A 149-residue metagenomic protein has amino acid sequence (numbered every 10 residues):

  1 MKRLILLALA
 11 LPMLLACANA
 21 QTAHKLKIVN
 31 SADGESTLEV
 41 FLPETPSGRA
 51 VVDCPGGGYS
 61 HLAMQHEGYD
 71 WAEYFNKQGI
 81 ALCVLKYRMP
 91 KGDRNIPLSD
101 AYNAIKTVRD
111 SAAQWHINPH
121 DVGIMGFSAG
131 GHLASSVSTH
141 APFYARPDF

Functional and structural regions predicted by a protein language model:
M1-L4: Positively charged n-region of N-terminal signal peptides that target proteins for export
L7-A16: Bacterial N-terminal signal peptides
A20-R49, R94, L98: N-terminal cap/lid segment of alpha/beta-hydrolase-fold proteins
G48-G56: Short beta-strand element of the alpha/beta-hydrolase
A50, N76-C83, G123: A fold-wide structural signal in alpha/beta-hydrolase
G56, I80, Y87-M89: Active-site loop/turn elements of alpha/beta-hydrolase fold enzymes, especially the short glycine-/histidine-rich
A63-D70, L85-P119: Catalytic nucleophile-loop/oxyanion-hole region of alpha/beta-hydrolase and closely related hydrolase-like folds
N103-F149: Primarily recognizes the serine-hydrolase "nucleophile elbow" in alpha/beta-hydrolase and SGNH/GDSL folds
